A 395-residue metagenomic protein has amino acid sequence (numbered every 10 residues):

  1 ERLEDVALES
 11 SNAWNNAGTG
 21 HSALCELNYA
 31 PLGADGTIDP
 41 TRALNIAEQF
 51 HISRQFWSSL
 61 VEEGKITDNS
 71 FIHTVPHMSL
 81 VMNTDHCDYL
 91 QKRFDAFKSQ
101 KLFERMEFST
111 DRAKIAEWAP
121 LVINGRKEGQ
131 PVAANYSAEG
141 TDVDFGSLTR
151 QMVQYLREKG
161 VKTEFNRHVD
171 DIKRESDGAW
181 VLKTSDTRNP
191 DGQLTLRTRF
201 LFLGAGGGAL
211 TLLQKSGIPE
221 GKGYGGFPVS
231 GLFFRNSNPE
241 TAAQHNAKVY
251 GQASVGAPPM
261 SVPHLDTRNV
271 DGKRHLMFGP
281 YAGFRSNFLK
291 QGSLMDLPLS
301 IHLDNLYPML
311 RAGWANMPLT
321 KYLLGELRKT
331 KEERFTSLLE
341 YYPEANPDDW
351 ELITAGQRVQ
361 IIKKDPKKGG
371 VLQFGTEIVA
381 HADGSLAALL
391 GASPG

Functional and structural regions predicted by a protein language model:
E1-N12: Glycine-rich FAD pyrophosphate-binding loop
N15-A116, R274-H275, G279, R285-N287 (+1 more regions): Dinucleotide-binding Rossmann-like beta1-alpha1 core, especially the glycine-rich loop that anchors the ADP
S22-L24, P219-A247: Central beta-strand plus flanking loop segment that forms part of the substrate or channel wall within the catalytic
E63, T67-V75, M82-Q154, E158-K159 (+3 more regions): Flavin (FAD/FMN) cofactor-binding and adjacent substrate-gating region of FAD-dependent oxidoreductase domains
Q130-E139, S147, F284, F288-G395: C-terminal catalytic lobe of FAD-dependent flavoproteins
V169, T195-G208: Short hydrophobic core segments
D171-L196: Conserved beta-strand-loop-beta-strand element in the redox core of flavoprotein oxidoreductases
L203-P219: Flavin (primarily FAD) binding-site architecture
